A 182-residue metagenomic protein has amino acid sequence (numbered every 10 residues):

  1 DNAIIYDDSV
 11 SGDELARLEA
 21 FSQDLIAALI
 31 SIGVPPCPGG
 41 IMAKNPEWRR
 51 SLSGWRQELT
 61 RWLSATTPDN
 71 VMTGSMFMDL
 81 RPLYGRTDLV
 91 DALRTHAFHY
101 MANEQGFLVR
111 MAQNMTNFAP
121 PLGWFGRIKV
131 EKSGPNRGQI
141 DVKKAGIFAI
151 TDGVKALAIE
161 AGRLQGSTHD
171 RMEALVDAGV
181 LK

Functional and structural regions predicted by a protein language model:
D1-Y6, S22-L25: Extended, hydrophobic alpha-helical segments in both membrane/secreted and soluble proteins
I4-G12, S133-G138: Glycine- and acidic
Y6, G40, V154-L157: Active-site proximal loops enriched in glycine and acidic residues that flank catalytic Cys/His/Asp and coordinate
D8-A16, A178-L181: Short, glycine- and charge-enriched coil/turn segments that flank and shape catalytic ligand pockets
S11-S75, Y84, D88-H96: Conserved catalytic core of two-metal-ion nucleotidyltransferases
L80-R81: Small-residue (G/S/T/A) turn/hinge positions that recur once per unit in extracellular repeat modules
G85-K182: Conserved nucleotidyltransferase catalytic core and NTase-mimicking acidic/glycine-rich helix/loop elements in nucleic
